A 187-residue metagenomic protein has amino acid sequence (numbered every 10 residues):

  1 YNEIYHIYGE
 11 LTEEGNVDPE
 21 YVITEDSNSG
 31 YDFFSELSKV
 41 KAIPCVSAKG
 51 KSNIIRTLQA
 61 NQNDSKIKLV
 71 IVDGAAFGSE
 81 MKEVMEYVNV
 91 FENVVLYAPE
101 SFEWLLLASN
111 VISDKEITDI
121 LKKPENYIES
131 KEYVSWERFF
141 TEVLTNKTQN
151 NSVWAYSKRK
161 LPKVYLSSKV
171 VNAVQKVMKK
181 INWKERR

Functional and structural regions predicted by a protein language model:
Y1-S79: RecA-like P-loop NTPase motor core
N2, N16, N28, N53 (+9 more regions): Detector for Asparagine
T12-E13, M85, S157: Generic signal for short, ordered secondary-structure residues within or immediately flanking folded domains
V22-I23, I43-S47, F91, V95 (+1 more regions): Generic alpha-helical structural element
I71-N151: Activity-critical C-terminal alpha-helical subdomain
E125-R187: Charge-biased C-terminal accessory regions appended to nucleic-acid-, cytoskeletal NTPase
